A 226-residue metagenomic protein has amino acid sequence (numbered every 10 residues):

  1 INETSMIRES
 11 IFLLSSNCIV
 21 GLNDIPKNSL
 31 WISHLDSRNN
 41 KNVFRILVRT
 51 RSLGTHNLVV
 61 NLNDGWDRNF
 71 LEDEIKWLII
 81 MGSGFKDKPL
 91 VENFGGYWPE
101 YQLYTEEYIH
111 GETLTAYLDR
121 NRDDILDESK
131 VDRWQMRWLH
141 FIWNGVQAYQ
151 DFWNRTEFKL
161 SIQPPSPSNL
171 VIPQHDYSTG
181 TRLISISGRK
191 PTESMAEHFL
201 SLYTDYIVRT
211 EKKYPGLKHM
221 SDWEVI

Functional and structural regions predicted by a protein language model:
I1-I32: Juxta-kinase regulatory segment immediately upstream of eukaryotic protein kinase catalytic domains
N28-I80: ATP-binding glycine-rich loop module of kinase domains
R45-V48, Y108, I172: Conserved hydrophobic "DFG−1" position in protein kinase catalytic cores
L58, L90, Y104, T179-S185: Protein kinase-like catalytic core scaffold
D87-F141: Conserved structural core of kinase catalytic domains
D132-L170: Conserved kinase catalytic-core segment
E157-S221: Catalytic activation segment of kinase domains across protein kinase-like and atypical kinase folds
D222-I226: Long, compositionally biased intrinsically disordered regions
